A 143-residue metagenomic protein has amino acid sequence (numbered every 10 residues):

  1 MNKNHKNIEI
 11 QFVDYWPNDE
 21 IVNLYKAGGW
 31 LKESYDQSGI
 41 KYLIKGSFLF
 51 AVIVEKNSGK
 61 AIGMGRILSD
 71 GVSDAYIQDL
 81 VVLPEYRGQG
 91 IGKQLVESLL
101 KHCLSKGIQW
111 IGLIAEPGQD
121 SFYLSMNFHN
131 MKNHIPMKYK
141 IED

Functional and structural regions predicted by a protein language model:
M1-Y35, H134: Short amphipathic alpha-helix that is part of the acyltransferase structural core
G39-L49, V54-N57, I62-V81: A conserved beta-strand-loop-helix scaffold within acyl/acetyltransferase catalytic domains
Q78, E85-R87, H102, W110: Acidic/histidine-enriched, beta-strand-rich ligand/metal-binding domains
L83, E116: Residue-level recognition of the GNAT/N-acetyltransferase active site
Y86, G90-S98: Conserved acetyl-CoA pyrophosphate-binding loop and the N-cap/start of the following alpha-helix in GNAT-like
Q109-W110, P117-K140: Conserved active-site alpha-helix within GNAT-family acetyltransferase domains
